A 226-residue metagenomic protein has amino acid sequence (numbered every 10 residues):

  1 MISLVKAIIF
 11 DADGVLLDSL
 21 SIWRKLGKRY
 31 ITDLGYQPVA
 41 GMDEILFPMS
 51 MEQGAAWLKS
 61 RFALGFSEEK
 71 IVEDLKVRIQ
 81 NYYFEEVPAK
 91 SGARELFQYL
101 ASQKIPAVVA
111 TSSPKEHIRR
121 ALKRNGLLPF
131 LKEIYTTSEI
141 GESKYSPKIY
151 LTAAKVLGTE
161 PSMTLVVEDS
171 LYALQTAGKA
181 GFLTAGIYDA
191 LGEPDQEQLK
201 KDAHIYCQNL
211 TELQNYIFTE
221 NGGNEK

Functional and structural regions predicted by a protein language model:
M1-K6, Q98-A101, P114-K115, R119-K226: Asp-based, Mg2+/Mn2+-dependent phosphohydrolase catalytic module
I2-Q103, L128: N-terminal helical cap/lid subdomain that shapes the substrate entry/recognition surface in HAD-like hydrolases
V15, T111-S113: Conserved phosphate-coupling serine/threonine residues in phosphotransfer and NTP-handling enzymes
D18, V87, V109, M163-T164: Residue-level marker of alpha-helix boundaries and capping positions
Q37, P106, L183: Residue-level detector of anion-binding/catalytic polar loops
Y83-P88, S112, T184-G186: Short, flexible loop segments at the rims of nucleotide/cofactor-binding pockets, characterized by
